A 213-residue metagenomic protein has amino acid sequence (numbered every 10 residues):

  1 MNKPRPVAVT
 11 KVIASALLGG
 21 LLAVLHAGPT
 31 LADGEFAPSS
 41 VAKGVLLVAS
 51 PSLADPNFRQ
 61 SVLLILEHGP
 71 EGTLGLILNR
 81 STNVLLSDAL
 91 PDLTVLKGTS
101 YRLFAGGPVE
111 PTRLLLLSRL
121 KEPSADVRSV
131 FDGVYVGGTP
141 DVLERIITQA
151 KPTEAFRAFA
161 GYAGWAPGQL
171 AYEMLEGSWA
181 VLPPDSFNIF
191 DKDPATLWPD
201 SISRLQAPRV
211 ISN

Functional and structural regions predicted by a protein language model:
M1-V9: N-terminal secretory signal peptides that target proteins for export/translocation
K11-H26: Bacterial N-terminal signal peptides
G28-N213: A short aromatic-anchored loop/beta-hairpin motif
